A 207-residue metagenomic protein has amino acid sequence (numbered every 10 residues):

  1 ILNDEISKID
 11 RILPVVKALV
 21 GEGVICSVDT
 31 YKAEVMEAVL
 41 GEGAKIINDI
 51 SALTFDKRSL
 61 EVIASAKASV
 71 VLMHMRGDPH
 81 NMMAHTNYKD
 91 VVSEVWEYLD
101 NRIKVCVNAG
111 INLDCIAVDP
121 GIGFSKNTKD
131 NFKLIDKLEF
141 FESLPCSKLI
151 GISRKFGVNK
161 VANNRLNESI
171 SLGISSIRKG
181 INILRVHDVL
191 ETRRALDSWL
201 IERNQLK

Functional and structural regions predicted by a protein language model:
I1-C26, Y31-E34, L40-G41, K45-V105 (+1 more regions): Active-site-adjacent loop and "lid" segments of alpha/beta metabolic enzymes
V107-A109: Conserved C-terminal portion of the radical SAM core fold that forms the substrate/S-adenosylmethionine-binding
N112-C115: Short acidic capping loops at alpha-helix termini that bridge into adjacent secondary structure
I122: Active-site metal-binding loops of divalent metal-dependent hydrolases
